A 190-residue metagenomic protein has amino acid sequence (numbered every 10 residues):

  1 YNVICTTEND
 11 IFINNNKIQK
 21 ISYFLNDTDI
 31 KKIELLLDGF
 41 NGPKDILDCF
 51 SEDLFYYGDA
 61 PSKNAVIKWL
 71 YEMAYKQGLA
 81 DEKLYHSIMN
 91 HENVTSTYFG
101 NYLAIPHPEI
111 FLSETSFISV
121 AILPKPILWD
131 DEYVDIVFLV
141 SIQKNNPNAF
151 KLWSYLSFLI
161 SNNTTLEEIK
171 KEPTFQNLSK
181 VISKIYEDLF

Functional and structural regions predicted by a protein language model:
V3-F190: Cytosolic covalent-transfer regions centered on His/Cys nucleophiles that carry phosphoryl or persulfide groups
